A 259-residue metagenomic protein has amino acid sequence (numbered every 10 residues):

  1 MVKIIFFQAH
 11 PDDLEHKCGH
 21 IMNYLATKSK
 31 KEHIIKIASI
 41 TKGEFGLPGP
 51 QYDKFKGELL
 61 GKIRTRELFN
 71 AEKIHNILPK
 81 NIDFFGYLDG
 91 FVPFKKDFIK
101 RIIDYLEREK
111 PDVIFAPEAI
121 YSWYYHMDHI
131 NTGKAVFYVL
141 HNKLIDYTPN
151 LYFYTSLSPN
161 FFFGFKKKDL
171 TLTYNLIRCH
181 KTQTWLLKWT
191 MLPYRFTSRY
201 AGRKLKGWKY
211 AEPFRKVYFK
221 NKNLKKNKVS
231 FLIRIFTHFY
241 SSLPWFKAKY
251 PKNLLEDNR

Functional and structural regions predicted by a protein language model:
M1-E109, H141-N142, R234-E256: Active-site rim/loop-helix segments in enzyme catalytic domains that contact anionic ligands
V2-I5, V92-R259: Metal-dependent de-N-acetylase/amidase catalytic core
